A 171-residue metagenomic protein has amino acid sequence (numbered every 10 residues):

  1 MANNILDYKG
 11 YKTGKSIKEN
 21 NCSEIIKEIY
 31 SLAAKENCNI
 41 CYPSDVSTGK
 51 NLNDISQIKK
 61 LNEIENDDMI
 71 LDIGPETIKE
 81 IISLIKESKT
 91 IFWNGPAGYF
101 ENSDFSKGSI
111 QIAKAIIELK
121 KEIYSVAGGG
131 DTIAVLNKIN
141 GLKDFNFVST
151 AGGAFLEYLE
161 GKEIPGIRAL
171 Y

Functional and structural regions predicted by a protein language model:
M1-Y171: Active-site loop-to-helix "anion-binding N-cap" substructures in soluble metabolic enzymes
